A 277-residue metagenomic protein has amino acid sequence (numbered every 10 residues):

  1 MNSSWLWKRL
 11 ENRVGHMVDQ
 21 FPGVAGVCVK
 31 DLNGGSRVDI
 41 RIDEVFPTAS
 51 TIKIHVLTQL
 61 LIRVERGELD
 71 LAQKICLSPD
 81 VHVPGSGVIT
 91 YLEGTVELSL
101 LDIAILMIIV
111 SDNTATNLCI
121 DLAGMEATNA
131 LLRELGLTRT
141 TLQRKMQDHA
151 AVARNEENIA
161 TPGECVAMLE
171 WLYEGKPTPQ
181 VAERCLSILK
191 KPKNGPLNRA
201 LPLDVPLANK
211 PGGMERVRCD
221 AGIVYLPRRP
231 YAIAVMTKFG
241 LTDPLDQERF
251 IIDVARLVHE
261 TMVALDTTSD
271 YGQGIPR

Functional and structural regions predicted by a protein language model:
N2-F21, R37, L122, A167-G195 (+1 more regions): Structured C-terminal helix/loop/strand segments within mature extracytoplasmic catalytic/sensor domains
F21-V24, N117-K176: Mid-domain, small-residue-enriched loop/turn segments at the edges of structured enzyme/sensor domains
P22-V45: Short, conserved catalytic-motif segment at the N-terminal edge
G35, P47-I75, I233: Active-site SXXK
D39-P47, E93, A104, R154-N155: A short glycine/serine-rich beta->alpha loop
I40-R41, S99-D102, V110-A115, K145-A153 (+1 more regions): Flexible glycine/proline-enriched surface loops and loop-helix/loop-strand junctions
A72-S86, A123, I275: Acidic helix-start/capping segments at beta-turn-to-alpha-helix junctions
H82-N117, M125: Conserved catalytic neighborhood of penicillin-recognizing serine enzymes
